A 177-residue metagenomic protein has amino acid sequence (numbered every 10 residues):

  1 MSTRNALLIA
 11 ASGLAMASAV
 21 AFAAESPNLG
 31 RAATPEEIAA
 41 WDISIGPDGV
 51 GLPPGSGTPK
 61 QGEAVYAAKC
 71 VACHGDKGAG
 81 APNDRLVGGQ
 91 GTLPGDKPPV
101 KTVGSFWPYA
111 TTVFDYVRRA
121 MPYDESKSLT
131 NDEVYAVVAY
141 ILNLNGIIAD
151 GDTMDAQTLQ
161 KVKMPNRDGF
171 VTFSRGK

Functional and structural regions predicted by a protein language model:
I9-S18: Bacterial N-terminal signal peptides
A19-A23: Sec/Tat signal peptide C-region and signal peptidase I cleavage site
N28-V65, P122-E125: Electrostatic cytochrome c docking/interface patches
D42, P54-A81, V87-G88: Sequence/structural segment immediately N-terminal to covalent heme-attachment motifs in c-type and related
G46, A67, V71, G75 (+2 more regions): Sec-exported extracytoplasmic/periplasmic mature domains
K60-A67, A79-G80, W107-A110, S128-N131 (+1 more regions): Sequence context surrounding c-type heme c attachment/ligation sites in exported
E63, A79-R118, P122: Gly/Gly-Pro-rich "capping" loops immediately C-terminal to redox-active cysteine motifs in periplasmic/lumenal
D124-K177: Flexible coil segments in periplasmic/lumen-exposed cytochrome c-class electron-transfer proteins
